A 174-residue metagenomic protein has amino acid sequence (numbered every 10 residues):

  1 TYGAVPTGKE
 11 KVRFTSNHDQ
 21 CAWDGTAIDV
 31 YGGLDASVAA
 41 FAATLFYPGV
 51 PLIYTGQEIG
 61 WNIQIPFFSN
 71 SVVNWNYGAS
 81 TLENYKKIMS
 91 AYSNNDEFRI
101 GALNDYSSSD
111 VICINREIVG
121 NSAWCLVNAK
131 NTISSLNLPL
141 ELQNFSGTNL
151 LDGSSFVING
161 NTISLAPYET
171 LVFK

Functional and structural regions predicted by a protein language model:
T1-P51, T55, I59, P66 (+1 more regions): Alpha-amylase-like alpha-glycosidases and glucanotransferases acting on alpha-linked glucans and related
G3, Q64-F67, S71-S109: Aromatic- and carboxylate-lined catalytic core of secreted/periplasmic carbohydrate-active enzymes
D19-C21, E58-N62, V119, A129-T132 (+1 more regions): Short, solvent-exposed loop/turn segments at secondary-structure junctions
L52-G56, W124-V127, T148-L150: Conserved active-site loop/cleft motifs that coordinate metal ions or position small ligands
A91, L126-N128, G147, Y168: Acidic/aromatic-lined carbohydrate-recognition and catalytic surfaces of CAZymes acting on diverse glycans
D105-E141: Carbohydrate-binding surface patches
L140-S154: Solvent-exposed beta-hairpin/edge-strand motifs
I158-K174: C-terminal beta-strand-rich structural cap/linker in extracellular carbohydrate-active enzymes
